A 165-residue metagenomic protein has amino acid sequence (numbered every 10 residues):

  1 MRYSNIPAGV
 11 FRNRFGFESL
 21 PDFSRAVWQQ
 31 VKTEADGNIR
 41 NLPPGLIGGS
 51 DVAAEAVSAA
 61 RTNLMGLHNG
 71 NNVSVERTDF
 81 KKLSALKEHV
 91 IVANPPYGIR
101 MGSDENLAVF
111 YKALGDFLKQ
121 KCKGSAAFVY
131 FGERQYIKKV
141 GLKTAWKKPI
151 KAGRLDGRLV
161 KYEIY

Functional and structural regions predicted by a protein language model:
M1-A85, R100, D104-N106: Conserved S-adenosyl-L-methionine
L42-L46, S50-A59, I99-Y165: Conserved Class I SAM-dependent methyltransferase catalytic core
F80, P95, E133: Residues immediately flanking
A85-E88, K123-G124: Short glycine/proline-enriched coil/turn segments at helix->beta-strand junctions
E88-N94: Short SAM/SAH-binding signature in class I
